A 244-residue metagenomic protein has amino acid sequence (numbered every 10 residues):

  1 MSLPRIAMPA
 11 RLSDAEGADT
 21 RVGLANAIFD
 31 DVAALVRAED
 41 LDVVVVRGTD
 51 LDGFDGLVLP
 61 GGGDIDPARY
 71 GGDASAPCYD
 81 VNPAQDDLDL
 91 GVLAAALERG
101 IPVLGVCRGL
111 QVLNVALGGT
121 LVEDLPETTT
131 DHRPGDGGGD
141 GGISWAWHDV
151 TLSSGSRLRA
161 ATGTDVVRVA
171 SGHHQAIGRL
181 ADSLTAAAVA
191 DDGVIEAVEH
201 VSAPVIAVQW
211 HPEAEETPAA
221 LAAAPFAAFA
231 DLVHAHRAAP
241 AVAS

Functional and structural regions predicted by a protein language model:
M1-P102, V115, V122, P126-T162 (+5 more regions): N-terminal beta1-alpha1 cap of cysteine-dependent amidohydrolase-like domains
L57-V58, R168-S171: AMP-binding/adenylate-forming core of the ANL superfamily
G105, G109, N114, G118: Gly/Ala-rich beta-loop-alpha elbow adjacent to hydrolase catalytic centers
C107, H173, H211: Active-site glycine-centered loops adjacent to acidic/histidine catalytic or metal-binding residues that shape
V167, H174, A181, T185-A187: An extended, acidic
